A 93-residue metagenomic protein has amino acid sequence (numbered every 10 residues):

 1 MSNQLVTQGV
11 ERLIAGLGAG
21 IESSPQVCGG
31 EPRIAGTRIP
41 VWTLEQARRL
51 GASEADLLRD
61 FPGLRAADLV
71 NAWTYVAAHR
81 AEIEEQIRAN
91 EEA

Functional and structural regions predicted by a protein language model:
M1-A93: Small, basic N-terminal interaction modules of short regulatory proteins
